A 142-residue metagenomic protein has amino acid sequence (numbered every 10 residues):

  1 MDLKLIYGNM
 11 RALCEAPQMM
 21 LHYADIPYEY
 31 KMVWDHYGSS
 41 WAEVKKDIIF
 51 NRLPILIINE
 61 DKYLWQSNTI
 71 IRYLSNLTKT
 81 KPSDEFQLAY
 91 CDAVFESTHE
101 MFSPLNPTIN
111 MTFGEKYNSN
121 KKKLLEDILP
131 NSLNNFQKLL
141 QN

Functional and structural regions predicted by a protein language model:
M1-K123, D127: GST-like domain detector, emphasizing the conserved glutathione-binding G-site in the N-terminal thioredoxin-like
K122-L140: Amphipathic alpha-helical packing segments from all-alpha helical-bundle domains
